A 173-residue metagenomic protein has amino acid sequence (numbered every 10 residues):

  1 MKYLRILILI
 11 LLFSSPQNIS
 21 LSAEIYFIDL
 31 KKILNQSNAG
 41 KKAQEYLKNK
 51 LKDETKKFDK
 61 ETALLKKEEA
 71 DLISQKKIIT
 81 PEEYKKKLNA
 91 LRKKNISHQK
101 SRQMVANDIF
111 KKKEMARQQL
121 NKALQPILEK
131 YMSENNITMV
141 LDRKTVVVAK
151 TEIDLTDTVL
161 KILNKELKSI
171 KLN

Functional and structural regions predicted by a protein language model:
K2-L4, N173: Long low-complexity intrinsically disordered regions
L4-S14: Sec-dependent N-terminal signal peptides
Q17-S22: Sec/Tat signal peptide C-region and signal peptidase I cleavage site
A23-V146, E166-N173: Amphipathic alpha-helical segments
E152-L155: A short, glycine/Asx- and small/polar-enriched loop/turn that sits immediately N-terminal to a beta-strand
